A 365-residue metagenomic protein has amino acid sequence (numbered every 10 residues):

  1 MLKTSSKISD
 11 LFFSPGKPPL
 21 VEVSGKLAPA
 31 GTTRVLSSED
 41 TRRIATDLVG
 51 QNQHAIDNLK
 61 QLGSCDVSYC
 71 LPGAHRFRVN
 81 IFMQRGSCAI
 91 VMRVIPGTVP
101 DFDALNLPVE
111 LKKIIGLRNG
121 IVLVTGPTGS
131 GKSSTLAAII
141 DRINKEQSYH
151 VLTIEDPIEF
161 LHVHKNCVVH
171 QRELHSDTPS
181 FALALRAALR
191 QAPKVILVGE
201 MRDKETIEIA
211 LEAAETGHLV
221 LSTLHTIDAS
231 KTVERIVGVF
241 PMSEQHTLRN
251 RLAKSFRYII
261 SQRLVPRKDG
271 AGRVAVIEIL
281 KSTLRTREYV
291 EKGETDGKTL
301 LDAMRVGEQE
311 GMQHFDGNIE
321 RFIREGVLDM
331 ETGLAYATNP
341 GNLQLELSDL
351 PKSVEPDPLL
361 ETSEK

Functional and structural regions predicted by a protein language model:
M1-K365: Short, flexible helix-loop junctions that flank or precede catalytic/ligand sites
